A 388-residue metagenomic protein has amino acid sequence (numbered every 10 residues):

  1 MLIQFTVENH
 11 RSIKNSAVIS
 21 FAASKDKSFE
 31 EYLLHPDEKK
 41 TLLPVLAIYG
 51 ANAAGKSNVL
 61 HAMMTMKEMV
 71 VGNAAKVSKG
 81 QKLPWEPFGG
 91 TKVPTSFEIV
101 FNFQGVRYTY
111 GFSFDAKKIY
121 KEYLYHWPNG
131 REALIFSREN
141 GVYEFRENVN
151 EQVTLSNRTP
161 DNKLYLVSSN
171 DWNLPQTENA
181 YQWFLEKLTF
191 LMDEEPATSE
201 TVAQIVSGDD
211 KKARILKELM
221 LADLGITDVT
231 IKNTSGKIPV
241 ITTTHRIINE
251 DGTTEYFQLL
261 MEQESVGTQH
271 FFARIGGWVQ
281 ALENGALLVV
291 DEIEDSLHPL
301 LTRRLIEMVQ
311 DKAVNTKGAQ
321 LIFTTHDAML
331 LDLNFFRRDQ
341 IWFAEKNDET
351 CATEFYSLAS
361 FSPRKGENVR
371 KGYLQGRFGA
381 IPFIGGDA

Functional and structural regions predicted by a protein language model:
M1-Q4, S235, T243-H245, R303-A388: C-terminal lobe/lid and adjacent interdomain/linker elements of RecA-like ASCE P-loop ATPase modules
M1-T65: Pre-Walker A-like glycine/lysine-rich segment at the N-terminus of P-loop NTPase domains
V7, F97-N102, T243-H245: Short beta-strand segments that buttress and anchor functional surface loops
K14-S16, R107-T109, R131-A133, T254-Q258: Short, mixed charged/polar active-site loops that provide acid/base catalysis or chelate metal/phosphate cofactors
L34-A47, A51, L60-I119: Conserved P-loop NTP-binding catalytic core
V45-Y49, T234-V279, E283-L300: Conserved ABC ATPase signature
T91-K92, N102-G105, V279-L282, D311-K317 (+1 more regions): Conserved catalytic network of the ASCE P-loop NTPase/AAA+ motor domain
T109-S235: Electropositive, glycine-dotted interaction segments that contact anionic polymers or phosphate-rich ligands
